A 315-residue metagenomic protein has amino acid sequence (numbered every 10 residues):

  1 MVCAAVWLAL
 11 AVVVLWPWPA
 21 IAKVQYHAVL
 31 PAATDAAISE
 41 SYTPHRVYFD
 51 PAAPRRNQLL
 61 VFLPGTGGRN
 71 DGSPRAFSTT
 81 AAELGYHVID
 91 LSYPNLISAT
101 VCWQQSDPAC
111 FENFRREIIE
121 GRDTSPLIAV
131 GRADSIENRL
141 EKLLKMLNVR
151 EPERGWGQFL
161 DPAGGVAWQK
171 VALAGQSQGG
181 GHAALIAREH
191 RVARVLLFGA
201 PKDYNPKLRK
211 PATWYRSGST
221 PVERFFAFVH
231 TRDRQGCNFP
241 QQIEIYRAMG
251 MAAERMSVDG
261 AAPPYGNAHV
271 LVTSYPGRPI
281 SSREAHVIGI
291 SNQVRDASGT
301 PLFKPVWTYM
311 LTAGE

Functional and structural regions predicted by a protein language model:
I21-A52: N-terminal cap/lid segment of alpha/beta-hydrolase-fold proteins
A52-L59: Proline/glycine-enriched tight loop/beta-turn segments at coil->beta junctions that connect or precede beta-strands
L59, G65-A163: Serine-hydrolase catalytic machinery in alpha/beta-hydrolase-like enzymes
P162-A174: Alpha/beta-hydrolase fold nucleophile elbow
A174-G179, A183: Gly/Ala-rich beta-loop-alpha elbow adjacent to hydrolase catalytic centers
H182-H190: Short glycine-enriched nucleophile-adjacent loop and the immediately C-terminal alpha-helix near the catalytic center
A193-E284: The feature captures the conserved acid-bearing segment of alpha/beta-hydrolase catalytic domains
R283-E315: Catalytic active-site module of serine/aspartate enzymes centered on a nucleophile-bearing elbow/loop
